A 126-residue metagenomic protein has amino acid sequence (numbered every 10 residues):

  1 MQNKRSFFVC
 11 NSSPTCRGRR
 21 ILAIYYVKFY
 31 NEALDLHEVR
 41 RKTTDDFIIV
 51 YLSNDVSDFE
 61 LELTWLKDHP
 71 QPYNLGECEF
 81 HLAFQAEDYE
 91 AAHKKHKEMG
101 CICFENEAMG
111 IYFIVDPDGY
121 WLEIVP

Functional and structural regions predicted by a protein language model:
M1-V9, T15-C16, R40, Y51 (+1 more regions): Vicinal oxygen chelate
Q2, F8, G18-E60, F113: Core segments of cupin and vicinal oxygen chelate
S13-T15, E77-H81: Eukaryotic phosphotyrosine signaling hubs
R17-G18, F84: Short hydrophobic beta-strand elements that form part of the catalytic alpha/beta core underpinning NDP-sugar/donor
D46, C78, A108: Exposed loop/turn and edge beta-strand positions of beta-sandwich/beta-sheet ligand-binding modules
D55-F59, D68-P70, D88-E90: Short, charged/polar surface micro-motifs in flexible loops or helix N-caps
